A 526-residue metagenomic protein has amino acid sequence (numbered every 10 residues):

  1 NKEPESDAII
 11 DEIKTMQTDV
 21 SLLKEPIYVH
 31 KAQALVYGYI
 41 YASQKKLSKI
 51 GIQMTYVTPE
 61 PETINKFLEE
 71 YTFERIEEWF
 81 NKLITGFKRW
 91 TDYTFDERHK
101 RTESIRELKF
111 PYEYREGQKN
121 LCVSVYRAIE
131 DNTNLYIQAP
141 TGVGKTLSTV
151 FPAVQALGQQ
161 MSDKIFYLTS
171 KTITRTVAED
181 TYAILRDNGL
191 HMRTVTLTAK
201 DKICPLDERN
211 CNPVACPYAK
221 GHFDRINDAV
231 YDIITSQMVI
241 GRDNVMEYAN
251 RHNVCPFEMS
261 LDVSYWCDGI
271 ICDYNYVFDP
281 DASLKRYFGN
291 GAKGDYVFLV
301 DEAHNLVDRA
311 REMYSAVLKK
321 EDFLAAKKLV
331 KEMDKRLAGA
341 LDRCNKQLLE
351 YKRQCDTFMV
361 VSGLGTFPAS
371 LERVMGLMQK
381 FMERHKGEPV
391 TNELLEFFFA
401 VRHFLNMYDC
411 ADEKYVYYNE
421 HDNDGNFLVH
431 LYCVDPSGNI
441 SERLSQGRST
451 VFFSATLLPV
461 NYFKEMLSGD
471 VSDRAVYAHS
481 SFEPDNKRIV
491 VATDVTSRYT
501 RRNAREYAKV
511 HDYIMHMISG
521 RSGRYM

Functional and structural regions predicted by a protein language model:
N1-E77: Mg2+/Mn2+-dependent nuclease catalytic core
F95-Q138: Conserved pre-motif I regulatory segment
H99-T102, L108-K109, M161-I270, N275-F278 (+5 more regions): A substrate-engagement module of RecA-like helicase motors
Y126-R127, T146-M161, T181-L185: Walker A/P-loop NTP-binding motif
E130-P152: Walker A/P-loop
T149, T176, H252-G269, D273-M375 (+1 more regions): Signature of the SF2 helicase/ATPase Hel1-core->accessory helical subdomain module
V245-I270, D281-F288, K380-S497, R501-A508: A contiguous, basic/glycine-rich beta-loop/short-helix subdomain that forms a polymer-engagement track
I518-M526: Conserved strand-helix element at the start of the C-terminal RecA-like helicase core
